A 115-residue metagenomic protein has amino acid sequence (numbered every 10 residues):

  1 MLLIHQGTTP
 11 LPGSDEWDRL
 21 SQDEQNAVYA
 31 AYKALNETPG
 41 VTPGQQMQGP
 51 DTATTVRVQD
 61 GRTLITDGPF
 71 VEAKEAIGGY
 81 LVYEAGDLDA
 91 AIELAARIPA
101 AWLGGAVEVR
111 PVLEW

Functional and structural regions predicted by a protein language model:
M1-W115: Conserved, structured core segments of small domains
